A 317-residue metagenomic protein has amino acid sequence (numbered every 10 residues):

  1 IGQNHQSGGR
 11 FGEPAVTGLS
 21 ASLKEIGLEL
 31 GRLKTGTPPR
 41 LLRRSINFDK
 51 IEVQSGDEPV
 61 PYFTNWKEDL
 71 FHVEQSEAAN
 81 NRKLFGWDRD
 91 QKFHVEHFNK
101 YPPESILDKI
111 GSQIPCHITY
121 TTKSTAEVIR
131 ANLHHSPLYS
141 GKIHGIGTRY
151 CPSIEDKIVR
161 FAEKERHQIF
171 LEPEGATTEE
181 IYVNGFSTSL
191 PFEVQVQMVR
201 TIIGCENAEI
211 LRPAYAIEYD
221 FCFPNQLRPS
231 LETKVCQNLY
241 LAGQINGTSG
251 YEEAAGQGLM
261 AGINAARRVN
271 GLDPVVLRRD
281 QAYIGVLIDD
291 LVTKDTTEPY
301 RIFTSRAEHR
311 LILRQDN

Functional and structural regions predicted by a protein language model:
I1-G2, T35, L42-D49, D220-N225 (+3 more regions): Short acidic, glycine/serine/threonine-rich loops at helix termini
I1-L41, I202-I203, N207, M260-V269: Glycine-rich loop(s) and the adjacent beta-strand/alpha-helix scaffold that form part
G9-T17, T188, A255-G256, R278-Q281: Short, conserved loop/turn and helix-capping segments at secondary-structure boundaries that abut family-defining
T17-K24, A126-R130, Q195-V199, E218 (+2 more regions): Predominant activation on well-ordered alpha-helical scaffold segments within soluble catalytic domains
A21-V196, T293-N317: An anion/pyrophosphate-binding glycine-rich loop and adjacent beta-alpha core in soluble alpha-beta enzymes
E155, F170, A176, Y182-T248 (+1 more regions): A glycine-rich dinucleotide-binding beta-alpha-beta segment and adjacent secondary-structure elements that constitute
Q244-E252, E308-L311: Glycine-rich phosphate/pyrophosphate-binding beta-alpha loops
L259, A265, D273-N317: Non-catalytic terminal regions with compositionally biased, polar/charged low complexity
